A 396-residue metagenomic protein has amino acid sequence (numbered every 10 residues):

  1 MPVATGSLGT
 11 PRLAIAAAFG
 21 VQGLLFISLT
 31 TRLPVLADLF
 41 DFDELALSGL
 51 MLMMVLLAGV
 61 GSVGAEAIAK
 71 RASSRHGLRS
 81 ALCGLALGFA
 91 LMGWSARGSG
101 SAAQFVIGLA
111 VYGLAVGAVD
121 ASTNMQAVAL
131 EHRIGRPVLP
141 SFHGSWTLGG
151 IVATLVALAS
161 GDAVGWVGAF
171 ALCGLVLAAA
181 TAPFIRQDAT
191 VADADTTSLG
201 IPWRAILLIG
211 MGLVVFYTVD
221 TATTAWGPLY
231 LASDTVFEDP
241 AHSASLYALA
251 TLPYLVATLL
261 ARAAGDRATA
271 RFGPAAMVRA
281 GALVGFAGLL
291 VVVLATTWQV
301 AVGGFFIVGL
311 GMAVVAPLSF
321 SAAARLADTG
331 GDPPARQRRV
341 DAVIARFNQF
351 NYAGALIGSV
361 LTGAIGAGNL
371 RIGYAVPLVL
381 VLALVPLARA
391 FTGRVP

Functional and structural regions predicted by a protein language model:
G20, G100-V119, V302-V314: Hydrophobic core of transmembrane alpha-helices in multi-pass small-molecule transporters, especially MFS/SLC-type
L29-T30, R204-L252: Extracytoplasmic gate region of multi-pass secondary transporters
G61-S74, G161, A261-P274, G366: Helix-to-loop junctions at the C-terminal end of transmembrane segments in multipass secondary transporters
C83-S99, V284-T296: C-terminal ends and interior cores of transmembrane alpha-helices in multi-pass membrane transporters/permeases
A118-H132, V314-P334: Intracellular juxtamembrane helix-capping segments at the cytosolic ends of symmetry-related transmembrane helices
A169, G174-D193, L387-F391: C-terminal membrane-cytosol helix-exit motif in multi-pass small-molecule transporters
F272, A276-S319: C-terminal transmembrane helical hairpin of 12-TM major facilitator-type secondary transporters
P333-G368: A late C-terminal transmembrane helix in Major Facilitator Superfamily
